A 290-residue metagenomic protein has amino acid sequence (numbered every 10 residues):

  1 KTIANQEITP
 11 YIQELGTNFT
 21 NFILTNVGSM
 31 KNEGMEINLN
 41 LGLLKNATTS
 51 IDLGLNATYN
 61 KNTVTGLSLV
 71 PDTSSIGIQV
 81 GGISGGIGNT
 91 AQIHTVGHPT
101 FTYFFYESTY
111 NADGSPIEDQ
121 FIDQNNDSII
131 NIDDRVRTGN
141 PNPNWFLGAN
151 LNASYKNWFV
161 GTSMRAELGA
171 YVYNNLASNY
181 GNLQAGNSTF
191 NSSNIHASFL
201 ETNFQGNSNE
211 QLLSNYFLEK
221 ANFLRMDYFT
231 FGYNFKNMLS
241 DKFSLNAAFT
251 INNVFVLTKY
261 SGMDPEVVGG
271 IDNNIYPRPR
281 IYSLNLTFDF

Functional and structural regions predicted by a protein language model:
K1, E33-L43, I51-Y59, L147-A153 (+4 more regions): Membrane-embedded beta-strands that build the outer-membrane beta-barrel scaffold
K1-N18, I51, T58: Membrane-embedded beta-barrel scaffold of Gram-negative outer-membrane proteins
E7-I12, Y59-Q79, G169-S193, A197 (+1 more regions): Outer-membrane beta-barrel and related beta-rich outer-membrane complex signature in Gram-negative bacteria
Y11-F22, Q124-I132, N203-N215, S261-V268: Flexible, solvent-exposed coil segments and beta strand-coil junctions, predominantly the extracellular/periplasmic
T25-K31, M35, G42-P141, K259: Conserved small-residue
V27-E33, G139-N144, E210, Y216-R225 (+1 more regions): Short sequence motifs at beta-strands and strand-loop junctions characteristic of Gram-negative outer-membrane
S115, E167-I251: Extracytoplasmic gating/loop element in the C-terminal half of outer-membrane beta-barrel translocons and assembly
V254-I281: Predominantly the C-terminal beta-signal and adjacent terminal strand-loop region of outer-membrane beta-barrel
